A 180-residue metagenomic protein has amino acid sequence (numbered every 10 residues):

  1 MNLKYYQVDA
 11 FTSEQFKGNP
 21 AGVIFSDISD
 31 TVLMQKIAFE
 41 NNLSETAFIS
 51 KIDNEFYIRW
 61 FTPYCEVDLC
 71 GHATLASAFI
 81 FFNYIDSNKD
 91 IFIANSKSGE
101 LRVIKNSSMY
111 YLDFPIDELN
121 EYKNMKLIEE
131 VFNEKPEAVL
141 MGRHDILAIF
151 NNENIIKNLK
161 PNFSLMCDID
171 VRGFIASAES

Functional and structural regions predicted by a protein language model:
M1-L69, A73-S180: Active-site proximal loop and beta-alpha junction motif in alpha/beta enzyme cores
